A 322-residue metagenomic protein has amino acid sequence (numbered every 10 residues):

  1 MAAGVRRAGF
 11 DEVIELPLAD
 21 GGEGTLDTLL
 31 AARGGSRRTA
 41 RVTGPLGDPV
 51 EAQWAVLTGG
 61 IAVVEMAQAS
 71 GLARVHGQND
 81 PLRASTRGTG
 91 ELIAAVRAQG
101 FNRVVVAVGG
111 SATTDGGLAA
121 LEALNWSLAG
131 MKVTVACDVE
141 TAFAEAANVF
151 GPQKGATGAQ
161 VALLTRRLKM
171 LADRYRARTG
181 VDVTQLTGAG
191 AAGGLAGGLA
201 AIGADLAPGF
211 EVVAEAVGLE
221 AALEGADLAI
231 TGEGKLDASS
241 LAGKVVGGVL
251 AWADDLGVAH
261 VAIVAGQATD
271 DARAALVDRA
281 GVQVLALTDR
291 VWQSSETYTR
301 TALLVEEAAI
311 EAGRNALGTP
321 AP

Functional and structural regions predicted by a protein language model:
M1-P322: N-terminal loops that bind phosphate or other acidic moieties and the adjacent beta-alpha structural core
